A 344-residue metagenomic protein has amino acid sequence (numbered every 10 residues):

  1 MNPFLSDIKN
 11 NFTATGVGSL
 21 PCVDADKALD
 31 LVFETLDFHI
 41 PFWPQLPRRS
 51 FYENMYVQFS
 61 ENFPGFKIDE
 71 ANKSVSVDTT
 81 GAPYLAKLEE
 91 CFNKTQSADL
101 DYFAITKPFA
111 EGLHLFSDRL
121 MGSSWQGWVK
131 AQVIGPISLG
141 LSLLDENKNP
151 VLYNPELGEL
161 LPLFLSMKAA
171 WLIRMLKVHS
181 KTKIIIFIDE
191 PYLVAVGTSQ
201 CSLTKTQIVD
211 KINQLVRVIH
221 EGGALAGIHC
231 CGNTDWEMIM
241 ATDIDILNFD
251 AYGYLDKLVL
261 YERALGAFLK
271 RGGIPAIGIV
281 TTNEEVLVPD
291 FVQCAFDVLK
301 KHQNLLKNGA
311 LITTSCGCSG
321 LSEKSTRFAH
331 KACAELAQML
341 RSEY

Functional and structural regions predicted by a protein language model:
M1-P150, D245, G273, N308 (+1 more regions): Alpha/beta catalytic barrel-like cores
V17-P21, C230-C231, D250-Y252, V280: Structural motif
F33, L115-Q126, R174-K181, E221 (+3 more regions): Acidic (Asp/Glu)-rich catalytic clusters
M55, S60-C91, I208, I212-I219 (+5 more regions): Non-catalytic scaffold segments within catalytic domains of secreted glycoside hydrolases
A86-N93, A131-S138, S142, I186-L193 (+2 more regions): Short loop/turn segments at strand-loop or loop-helix junctions that form parts of catalytic or ligand-binding pockets
L100-D118, P155-W171, P289-A295: Glycine-rich anion/phosphate-binding loops
A131, N147-R263, I274, V286-L287: Active-site loop segments of alpha/beta catalytic cores
D245-E343: Catalytic-face loop-and-helix region of soluble metabolic enzyme cores
